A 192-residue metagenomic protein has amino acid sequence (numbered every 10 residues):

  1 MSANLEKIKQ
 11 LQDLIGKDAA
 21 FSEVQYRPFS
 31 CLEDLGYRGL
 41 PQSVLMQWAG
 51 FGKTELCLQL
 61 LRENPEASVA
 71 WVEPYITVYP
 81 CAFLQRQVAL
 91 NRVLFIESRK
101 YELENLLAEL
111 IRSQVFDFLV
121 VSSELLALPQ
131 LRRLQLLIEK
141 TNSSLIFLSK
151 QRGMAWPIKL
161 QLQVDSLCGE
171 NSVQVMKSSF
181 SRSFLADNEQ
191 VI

Functional and structural regions predicted by a protein language model:
M1-A70, Q85: Detector for small/aliphatic-rich hydrophobic stretches
L45-Q47, W71, F95, K159-Q161: Conserved beta-strand scaffold positions in the cores of enzyme catalytic domains, especially in NTP/NDP-utilizing
V69-P74, S144-L148: Short, hydrophobic beta-strand segments that form beta-sheet elements in well-ordered domains
A70-L128, L134: Long, charge-dense
V88-L90, I111, L137, I158-D165: Short, hinge-like loop/turn segments at secondary-structure boundaries
L90-N91, F116, T141-S144, I158-K159: Short glycine-/polar-rich loops that comprise or flank the Walker A/P-loop and associated switch/sensor motifs
E124-L126, Q130, Q135-W156: Long, charge-dense, solvent-exposed interaction surfaces that engage phosphate-rich ligands
S149-I192: Phosphate-binding/switch region of NTP-binding enzymes
